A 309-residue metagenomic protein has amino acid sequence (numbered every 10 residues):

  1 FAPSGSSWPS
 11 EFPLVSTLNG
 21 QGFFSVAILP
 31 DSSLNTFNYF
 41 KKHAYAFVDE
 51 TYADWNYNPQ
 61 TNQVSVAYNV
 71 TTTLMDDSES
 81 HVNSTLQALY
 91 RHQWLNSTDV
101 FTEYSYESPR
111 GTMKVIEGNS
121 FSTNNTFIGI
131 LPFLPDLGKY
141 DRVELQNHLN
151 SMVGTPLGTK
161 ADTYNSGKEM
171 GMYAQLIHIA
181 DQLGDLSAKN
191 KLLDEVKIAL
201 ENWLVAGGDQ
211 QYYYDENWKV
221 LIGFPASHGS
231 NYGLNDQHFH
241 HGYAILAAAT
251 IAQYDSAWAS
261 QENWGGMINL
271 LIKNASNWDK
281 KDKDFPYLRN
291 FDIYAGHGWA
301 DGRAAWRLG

Functional and structural regions predicted by a protein language model:
F1-D236, I268-L271, W278-R307: Ser/Thr/Asn(+Pro)-rich, low-complexity disordered segments
A180-S187, I251-N263: Inter-helical turn/loop segments and adjacent helix faces that build the functional surface of alpha-helical bundle
H238-H241: Acidic/His-rich structured neighborhood in mature extracellular/periplasmic domains
